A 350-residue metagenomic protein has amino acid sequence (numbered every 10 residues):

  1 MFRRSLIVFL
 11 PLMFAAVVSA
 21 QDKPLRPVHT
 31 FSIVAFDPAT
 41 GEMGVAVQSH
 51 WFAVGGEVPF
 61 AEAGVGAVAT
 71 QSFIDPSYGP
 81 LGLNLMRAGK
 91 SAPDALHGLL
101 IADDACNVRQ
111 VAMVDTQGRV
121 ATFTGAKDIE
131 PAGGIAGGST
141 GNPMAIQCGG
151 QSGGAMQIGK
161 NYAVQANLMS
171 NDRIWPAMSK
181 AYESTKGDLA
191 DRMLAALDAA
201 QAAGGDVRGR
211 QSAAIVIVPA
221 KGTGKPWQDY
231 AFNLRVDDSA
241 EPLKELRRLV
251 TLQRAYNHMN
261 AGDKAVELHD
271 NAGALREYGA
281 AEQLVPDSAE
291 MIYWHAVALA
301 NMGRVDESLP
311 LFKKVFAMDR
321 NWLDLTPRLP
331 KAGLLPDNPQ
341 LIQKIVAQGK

Functional and structural regions predicted by a protein language model:
S5-A16: Bacterial N-terminal signal peptides
Q21-V207, I215, D237-L268, Q283: Alpha/propeptide regions of enzymes that mature by internal proteolysis
Y256, E290, D324-L325: Start-of-helix register in tetratricopeptide repeats
N260, W294, R328-L329: Canonical tetratricopeptide repeat
A317-K350: Terminal, low-structured helical/coil segments at or just beyond the last alpha-helical repeat
